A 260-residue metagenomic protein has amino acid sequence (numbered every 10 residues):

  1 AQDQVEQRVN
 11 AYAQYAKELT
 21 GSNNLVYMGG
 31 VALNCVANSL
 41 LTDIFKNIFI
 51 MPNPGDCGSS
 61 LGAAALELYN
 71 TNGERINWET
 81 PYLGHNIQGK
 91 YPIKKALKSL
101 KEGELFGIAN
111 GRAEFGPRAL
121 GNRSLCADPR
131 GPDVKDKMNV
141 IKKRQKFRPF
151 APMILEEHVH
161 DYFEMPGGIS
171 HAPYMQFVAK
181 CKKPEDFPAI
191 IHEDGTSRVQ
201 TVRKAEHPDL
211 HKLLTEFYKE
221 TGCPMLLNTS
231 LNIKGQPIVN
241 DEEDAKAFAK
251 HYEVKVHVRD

Functional and structural regions predicted by a protein language model:
A1-L25: Phosphate/ATP-binding catalytic cores across multiple sugar-kinase/actin-like superfamilies, primarily ASKHA
A1-Q4, G29, M51-P52: Conserved aromatic-histidine-acidic binding/catalytic patches
L25-N34: Glycine-rich beta-strand-to-loop/alpha-helix junction loops that act as flexible
L33-N34, N38-D260: Flexible beta->alpha loop and helix N-cap segments adjacent to enzyme active/binding sites
